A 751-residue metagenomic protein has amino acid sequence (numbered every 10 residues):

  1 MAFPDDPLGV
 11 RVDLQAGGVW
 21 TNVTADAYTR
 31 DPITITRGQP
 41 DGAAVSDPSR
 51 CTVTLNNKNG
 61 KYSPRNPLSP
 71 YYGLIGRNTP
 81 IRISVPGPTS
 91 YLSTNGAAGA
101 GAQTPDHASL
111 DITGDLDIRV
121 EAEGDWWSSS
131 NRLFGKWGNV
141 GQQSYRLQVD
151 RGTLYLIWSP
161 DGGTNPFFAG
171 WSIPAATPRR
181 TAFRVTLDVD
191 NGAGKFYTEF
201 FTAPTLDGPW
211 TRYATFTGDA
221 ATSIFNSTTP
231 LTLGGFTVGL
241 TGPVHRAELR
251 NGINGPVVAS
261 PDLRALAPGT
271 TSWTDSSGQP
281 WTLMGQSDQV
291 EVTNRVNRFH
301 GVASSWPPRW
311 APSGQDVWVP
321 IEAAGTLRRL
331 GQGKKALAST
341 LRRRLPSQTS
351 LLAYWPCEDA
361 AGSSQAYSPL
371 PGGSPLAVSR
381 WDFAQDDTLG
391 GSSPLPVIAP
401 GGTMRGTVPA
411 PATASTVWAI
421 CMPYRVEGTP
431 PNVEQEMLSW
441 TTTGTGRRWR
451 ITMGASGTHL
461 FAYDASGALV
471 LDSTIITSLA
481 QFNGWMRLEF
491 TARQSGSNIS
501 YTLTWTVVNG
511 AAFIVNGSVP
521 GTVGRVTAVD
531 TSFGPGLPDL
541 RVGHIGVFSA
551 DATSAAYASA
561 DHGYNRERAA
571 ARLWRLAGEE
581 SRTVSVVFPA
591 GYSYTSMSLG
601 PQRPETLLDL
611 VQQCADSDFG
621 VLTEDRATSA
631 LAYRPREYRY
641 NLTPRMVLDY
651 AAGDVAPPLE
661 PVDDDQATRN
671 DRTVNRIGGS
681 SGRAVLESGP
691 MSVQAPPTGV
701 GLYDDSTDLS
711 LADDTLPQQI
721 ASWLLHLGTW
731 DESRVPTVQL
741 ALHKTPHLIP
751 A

Functional and structural regions predicted by a protein language model:
M1-Y91, D111-D117, T211-A220, G242-P243 (+9 more regions): Assembly/oligomerization scaffold segments
L116-W126, F134, V185, L233 (+6 more regions): Short hydrophobic/aromatic patches on beta-strands that form ligand-binding or substrate-lining surfaces
F134-I157, L438-L460: Glycan-recognition/cleft segments
L156-R184, F461-R487: Short, aromatic/His-centered strand-loop micro-motif at the edge of beta-sheets
T177-Y197, G252, G484-S500: Localized edge beta-strand/strand-to-loop motifs within extracellular or lumenal beta-rich domains
R572-Q602, R626: N-terminal export/assembly leaders
Q612-A651, Q666: Extended amphipathic alpha-helical segments with heptad-repeat/coiled-coil character used for oligomerization, fusion
D664-P750: Charged, gly/pro-rich, cysteine-poor intrinsically disordered low-complexity regions
